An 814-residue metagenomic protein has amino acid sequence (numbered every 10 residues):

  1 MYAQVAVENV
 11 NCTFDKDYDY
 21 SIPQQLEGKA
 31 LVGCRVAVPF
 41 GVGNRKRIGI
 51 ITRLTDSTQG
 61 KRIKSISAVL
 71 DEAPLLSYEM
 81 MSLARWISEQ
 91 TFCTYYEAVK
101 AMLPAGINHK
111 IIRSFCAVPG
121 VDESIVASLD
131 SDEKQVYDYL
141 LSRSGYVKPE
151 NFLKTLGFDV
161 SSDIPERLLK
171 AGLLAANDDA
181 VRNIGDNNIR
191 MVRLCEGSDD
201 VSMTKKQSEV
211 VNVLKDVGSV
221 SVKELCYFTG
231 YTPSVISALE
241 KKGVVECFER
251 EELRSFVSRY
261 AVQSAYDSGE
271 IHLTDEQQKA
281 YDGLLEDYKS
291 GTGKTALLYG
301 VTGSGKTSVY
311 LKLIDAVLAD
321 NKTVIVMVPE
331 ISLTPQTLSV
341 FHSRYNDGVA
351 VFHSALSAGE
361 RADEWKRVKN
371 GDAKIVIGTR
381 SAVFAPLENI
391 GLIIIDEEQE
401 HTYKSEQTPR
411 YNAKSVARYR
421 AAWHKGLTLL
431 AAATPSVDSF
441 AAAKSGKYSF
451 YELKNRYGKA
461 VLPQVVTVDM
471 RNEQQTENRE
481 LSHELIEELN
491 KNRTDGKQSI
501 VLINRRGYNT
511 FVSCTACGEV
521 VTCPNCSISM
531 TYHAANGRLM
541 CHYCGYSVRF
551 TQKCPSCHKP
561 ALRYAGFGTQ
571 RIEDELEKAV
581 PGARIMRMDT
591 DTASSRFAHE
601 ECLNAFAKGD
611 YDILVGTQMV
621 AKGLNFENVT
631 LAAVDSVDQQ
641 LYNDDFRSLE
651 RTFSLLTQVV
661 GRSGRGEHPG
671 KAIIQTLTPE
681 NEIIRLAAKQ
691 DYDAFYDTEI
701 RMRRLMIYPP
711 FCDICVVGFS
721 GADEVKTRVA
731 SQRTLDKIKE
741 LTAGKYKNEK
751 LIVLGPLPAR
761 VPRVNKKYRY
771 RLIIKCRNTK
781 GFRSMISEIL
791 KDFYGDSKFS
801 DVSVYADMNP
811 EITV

Functional and structural regions predicted by a protein language model:
M1-A432, K444-A460, K780-S787, K791-N809 (+1 more regions): Accessory, non-ATPase domains that flank or precede helicase/AAA+ motor cores in DNA-metabolism machines
Y2, A30-V32, D347, K726-E740: A short, contiguous, amphipathic alpha-helix enriched in charged residues
K16-Y18, S221, D713-C715, Y768-Y770: Short amphipathic alpha-helical segments
I63, P762-K775, M808-V814: Short, low-order "capping/linker" segments at domain edges
A175, M586, L741-A759, S800-M808: Short beta-strand elements
S264-T274, Q278, D282, T292-R728 (+4 more regions): Inter-lobe coupling/hinge segments of SF2-like helicase ATPases
R733-K745, M785-D796: Generic non-transmembrane alpha-helical segments
